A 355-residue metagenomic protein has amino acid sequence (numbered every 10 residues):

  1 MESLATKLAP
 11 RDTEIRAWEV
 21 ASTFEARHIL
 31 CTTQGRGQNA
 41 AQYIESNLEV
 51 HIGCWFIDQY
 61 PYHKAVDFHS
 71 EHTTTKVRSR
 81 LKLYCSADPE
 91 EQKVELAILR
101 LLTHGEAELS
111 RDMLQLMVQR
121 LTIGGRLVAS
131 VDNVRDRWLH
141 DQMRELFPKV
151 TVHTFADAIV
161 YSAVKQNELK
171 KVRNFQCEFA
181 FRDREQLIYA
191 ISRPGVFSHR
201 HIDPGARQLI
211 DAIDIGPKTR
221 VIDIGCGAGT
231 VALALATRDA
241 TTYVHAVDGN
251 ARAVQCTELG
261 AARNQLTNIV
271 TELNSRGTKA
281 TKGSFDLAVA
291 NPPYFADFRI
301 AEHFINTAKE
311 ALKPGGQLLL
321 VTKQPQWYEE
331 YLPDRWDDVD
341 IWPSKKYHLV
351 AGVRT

Functional and structural regions predicted by a protein language model:
S3-V77, P204-A290: Conserved SAM/SAH cofactor-binding pocket of Class I
K7-I15, A21, A158-R220: SAM-dependent Rossmann-like transferase core, predominantly class I methyltransferases with a strong bias toward
I57, L109, D248-A253, I300 (+1 more regions): Short beta->alpha hinge that forms the Motif I/post-I loop of the SAM-binding pocket
A87-L99, G277-A288: A short acidic, Gly/Pro-enriched loop at the edge of an enzyme's catalytic core that lines a small-molecule cofactor
L96-A107, I224-V231, F285-D297: Conserved proline-anchored active-site loop of SAM-dependent methyltransferases that bridges a beta-strand
R111-I123, F304-P314: A short glycine-rich, Lys/Arg-flanked "PGG" loop and its adjoining helix->strand segment in the class I
G124-D132, G315-T322: Conserved beta-strand signature within the Rossmann-like core of class I S-adenosyl-L-methionine
D141, E145-Q186, V196, Q324-E330 (+1 more regions): Class I S-adenosyl-L-methionine
